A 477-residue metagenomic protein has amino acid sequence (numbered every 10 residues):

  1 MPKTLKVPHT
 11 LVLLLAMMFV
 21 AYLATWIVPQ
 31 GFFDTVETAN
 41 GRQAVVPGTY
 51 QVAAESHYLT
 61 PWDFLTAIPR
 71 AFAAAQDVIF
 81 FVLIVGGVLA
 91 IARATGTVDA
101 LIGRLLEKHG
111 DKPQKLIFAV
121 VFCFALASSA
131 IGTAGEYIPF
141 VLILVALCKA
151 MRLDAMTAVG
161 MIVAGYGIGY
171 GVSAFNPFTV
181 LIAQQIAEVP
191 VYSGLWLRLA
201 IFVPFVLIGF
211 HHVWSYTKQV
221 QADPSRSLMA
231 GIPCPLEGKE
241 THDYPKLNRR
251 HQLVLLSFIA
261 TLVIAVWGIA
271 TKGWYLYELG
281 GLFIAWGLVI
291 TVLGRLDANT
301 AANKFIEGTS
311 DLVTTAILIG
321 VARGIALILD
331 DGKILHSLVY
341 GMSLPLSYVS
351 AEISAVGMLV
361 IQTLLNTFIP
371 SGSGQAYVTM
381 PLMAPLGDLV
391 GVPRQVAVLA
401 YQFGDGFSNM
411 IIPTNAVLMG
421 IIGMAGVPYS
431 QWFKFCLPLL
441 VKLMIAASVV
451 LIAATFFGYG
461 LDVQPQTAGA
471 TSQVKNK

Functional and structural regions predicted by a protein language model:
P2-L13, V141, V145-A230, Y244-Q252 (+1 more regions): Membrane-core helix-loop-helix motifs of multi-pass transport proteins
P2-V7, L11, V36-A39, Q43 (+2 more regions): Long, contiguous bundles of hydrophobic transmembrane helices that form the permeation core of multi-pass
P8, L346-N476: C-terminal transmembrane helix pair
T10-L15, F19, V45-D99, W274-S337: Core transmembrane alpha-helical segments of multi-pass membrane transporters/permeases
L13-I27, V82-A90, C123-A127, G169 (+6 more regions): Hydrophobic core segments of alpha-helical transmembrane domains in multi-pass membrane transport and ion-translocation
R70-I79, L106-A119, M151-T157, S193 (+3 more regions): Membrane-interfacial loop-to-helix junctions in multi-pass transporters
A74-V78, L89-D99, S128-P139, G169-F175 (+5 more regions): Short helix-coil transition sites and intra-membrane helix breaks within transmembrane domains of multi-pass
L83, K112-I143, I319-G324, L329 (+3 more regions): Hydrophobic alpha-helical transmembrane segments of multi-pass integral membrane proteins, predominantly secondary
